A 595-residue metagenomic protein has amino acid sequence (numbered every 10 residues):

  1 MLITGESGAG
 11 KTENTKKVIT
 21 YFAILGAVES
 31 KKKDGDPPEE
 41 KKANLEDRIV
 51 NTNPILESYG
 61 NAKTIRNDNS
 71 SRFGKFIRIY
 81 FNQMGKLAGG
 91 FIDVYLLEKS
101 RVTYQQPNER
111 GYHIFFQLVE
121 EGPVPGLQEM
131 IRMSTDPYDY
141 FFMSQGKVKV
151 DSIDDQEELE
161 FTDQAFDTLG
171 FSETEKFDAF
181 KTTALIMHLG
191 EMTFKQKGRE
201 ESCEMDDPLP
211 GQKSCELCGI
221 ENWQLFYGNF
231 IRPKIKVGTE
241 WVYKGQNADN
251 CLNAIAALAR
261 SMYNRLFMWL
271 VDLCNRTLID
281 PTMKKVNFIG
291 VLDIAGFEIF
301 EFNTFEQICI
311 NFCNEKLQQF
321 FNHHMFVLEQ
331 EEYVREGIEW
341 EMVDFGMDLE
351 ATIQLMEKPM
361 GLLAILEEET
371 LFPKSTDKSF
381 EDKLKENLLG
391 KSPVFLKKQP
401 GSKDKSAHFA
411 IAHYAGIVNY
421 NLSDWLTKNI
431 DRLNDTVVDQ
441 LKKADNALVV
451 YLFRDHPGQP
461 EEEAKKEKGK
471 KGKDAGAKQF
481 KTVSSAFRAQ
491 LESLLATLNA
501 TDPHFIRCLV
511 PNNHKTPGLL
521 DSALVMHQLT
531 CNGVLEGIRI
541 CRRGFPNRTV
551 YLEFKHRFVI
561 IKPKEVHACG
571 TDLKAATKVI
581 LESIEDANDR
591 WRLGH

Functional and structural regions predicted by a protein language model:
M1, I24, E29-Q106, G111-E120 (+7 more regions): Extended, low-complexity interaction tracts enriched in P/G/S/Q
L2-T20, E301: Glycine-rich phosphate-binding P-loop
G8-A9, G170-S172, F297-T304: A generic structural motif
T12, S70, E173-F177, D280-P281: Alpha-helix N-cap/helix-initiation sites
T20, K181-H188, I289-L292: Contiguous, well-ordered alpha-helical segments that form the cores/surfaces of helical PPI scaffolds
M84-A88, T103-F230: Helical/strand "switch-coupling" subdomains that flank nucleotide/phosphate-binding cores, especially in P-loop NTPases
Q145-S152, R276-I279, K285: Active-site-adjacent structural elements in folded domains
T174-T182, K284-F288, G594: Short amphipathic alpha-helical interface segments
